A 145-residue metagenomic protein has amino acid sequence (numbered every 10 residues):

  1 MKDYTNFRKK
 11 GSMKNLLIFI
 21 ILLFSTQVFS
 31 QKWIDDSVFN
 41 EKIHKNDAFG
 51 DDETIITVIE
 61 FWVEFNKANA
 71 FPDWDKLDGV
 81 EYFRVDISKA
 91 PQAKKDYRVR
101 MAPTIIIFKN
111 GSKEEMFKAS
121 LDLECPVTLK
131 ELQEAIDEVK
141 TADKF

Functional and structural regions predicted by a protein language model:
M1-W33: Bacterial Sec-dependent N-terminal signal peptides
S30-E53, E131-F145: N-terminal leader/targeting and pre-domain segments
D35-D78: Local sequence-structure signature of Cys/Sec-based thiol-disulfide redox active-site neighborhoods
N66-A70, A93, E115-F117: Extracytoplasmic/secreted cell-surface and envelope-processing proteins
I87-Q92: N-terminal post-signal-peptidase region of extra-cytosolic proteins
Y97-K109: Structural micro-motif
K109-F145: Non-catalytic, surface beta->alpha helical segment in thiol-disulfide oxidoreductase systems
